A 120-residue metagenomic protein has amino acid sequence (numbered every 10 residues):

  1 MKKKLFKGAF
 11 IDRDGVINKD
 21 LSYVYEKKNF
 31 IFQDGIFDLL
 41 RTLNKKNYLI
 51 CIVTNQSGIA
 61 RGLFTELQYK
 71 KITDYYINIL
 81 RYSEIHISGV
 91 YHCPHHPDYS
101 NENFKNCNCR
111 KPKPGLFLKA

Functional and structural regions predicted by a protein language model:
M1-K7, L67-K70, D74-S88, S100-A120: Asp-based, Mg2+/Mn2+-dependent phosphohydrolase catalytic module
M1-L49: Active-site neighborhood of HAD-like aspartate-dependent phosphohydrolases
F10, I17, Y23, S57 (+2 more regions): Preference for short coil/turn "hinge" residues that link or interrupt alpha-helices
K19-L21, G62, H96, A120: Active-site-proximal flexible loops/turns
S22-I31, F64-L67, F104-C107: Short glycine-enriched, charge-decorated loop/helix-capping segments at active-site entrances that position
I36, L40-T73, H86-Y99: Substrate-recognition element of Asp-dependent hydrolases with the DxDx(T/V) motif
